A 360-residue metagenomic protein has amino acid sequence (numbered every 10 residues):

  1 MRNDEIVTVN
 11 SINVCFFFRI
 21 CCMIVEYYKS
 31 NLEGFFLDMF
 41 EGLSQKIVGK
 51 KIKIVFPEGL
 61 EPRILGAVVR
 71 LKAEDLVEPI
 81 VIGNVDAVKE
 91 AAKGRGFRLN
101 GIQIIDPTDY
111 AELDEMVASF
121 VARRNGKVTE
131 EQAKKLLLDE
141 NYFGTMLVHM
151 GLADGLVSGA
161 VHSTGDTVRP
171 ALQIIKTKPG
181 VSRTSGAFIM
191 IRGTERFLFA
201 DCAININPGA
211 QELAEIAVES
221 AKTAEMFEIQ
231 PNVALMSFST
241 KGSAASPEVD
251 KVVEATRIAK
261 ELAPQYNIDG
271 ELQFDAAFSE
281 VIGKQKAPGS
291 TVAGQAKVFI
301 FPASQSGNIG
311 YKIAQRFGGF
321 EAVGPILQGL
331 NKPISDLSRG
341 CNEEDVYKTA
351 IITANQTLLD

Functional and structural regions predicted by a protein language model:
D4-E5, V14: Short hydrophobic alpha-helical segments enriched in small aliphatic residues
N10, Y27-N31: Intrinsic-disorder-associated, low-complexity terminal segments enriched in Asp/Asn/His/Tyr and depleted of Lys/Arg
C15, C21-C22: Cysteine-centered motifs
R19, E26-Y27: Intrinsically disordered, low-complexity, charge-rich segments with an acidic bias
F36-A293, K297-D360: Anion-binding alpha/beta catalytic cores of soluble intermediary-metabolism enzymes, centered on
